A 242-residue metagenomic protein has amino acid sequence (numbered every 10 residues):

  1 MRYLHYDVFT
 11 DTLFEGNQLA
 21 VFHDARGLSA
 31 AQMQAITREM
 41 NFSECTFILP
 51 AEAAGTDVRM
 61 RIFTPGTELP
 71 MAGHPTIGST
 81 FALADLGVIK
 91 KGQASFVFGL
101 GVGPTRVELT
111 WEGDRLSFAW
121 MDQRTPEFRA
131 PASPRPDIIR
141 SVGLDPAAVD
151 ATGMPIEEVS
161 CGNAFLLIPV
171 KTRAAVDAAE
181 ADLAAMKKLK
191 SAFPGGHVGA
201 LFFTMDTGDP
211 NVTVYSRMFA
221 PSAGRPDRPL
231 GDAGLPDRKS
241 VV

Functional and structural regions predicted by a protein language model:
M1-M71, I77-V242: Active-site proximal loop and beta-alpha junction motif in alpha/beta enzyme cores
